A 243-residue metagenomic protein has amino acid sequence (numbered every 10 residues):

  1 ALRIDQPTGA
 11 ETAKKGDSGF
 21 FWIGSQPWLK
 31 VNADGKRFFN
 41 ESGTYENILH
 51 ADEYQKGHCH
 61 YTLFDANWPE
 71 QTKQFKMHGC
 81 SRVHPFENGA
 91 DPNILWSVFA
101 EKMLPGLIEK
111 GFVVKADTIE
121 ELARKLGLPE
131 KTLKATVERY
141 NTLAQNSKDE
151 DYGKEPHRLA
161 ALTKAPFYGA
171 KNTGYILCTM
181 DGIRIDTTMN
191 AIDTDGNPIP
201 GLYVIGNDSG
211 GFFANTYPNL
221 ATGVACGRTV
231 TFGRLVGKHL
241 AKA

Functional and structural regions predicted by a protein language model:
A1-T136, T142-A243: Residues forming the flavin
